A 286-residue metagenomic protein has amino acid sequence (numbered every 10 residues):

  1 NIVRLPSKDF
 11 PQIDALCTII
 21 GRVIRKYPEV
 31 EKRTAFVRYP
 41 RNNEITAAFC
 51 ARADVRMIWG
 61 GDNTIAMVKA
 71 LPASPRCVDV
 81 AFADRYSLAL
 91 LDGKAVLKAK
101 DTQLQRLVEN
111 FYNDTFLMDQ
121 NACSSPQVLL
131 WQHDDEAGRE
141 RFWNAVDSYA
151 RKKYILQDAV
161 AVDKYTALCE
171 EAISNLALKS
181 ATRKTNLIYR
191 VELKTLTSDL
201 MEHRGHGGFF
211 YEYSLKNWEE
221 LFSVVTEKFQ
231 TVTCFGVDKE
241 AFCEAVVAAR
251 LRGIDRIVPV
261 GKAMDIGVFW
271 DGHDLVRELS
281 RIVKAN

Functional and structural regions predicted by a protein language model:
N1-I24: Conserved small-residue-rich beta-alpha loop and adjacent elements that most often cradle the phosphate/pyrophosphate
V3-R4, V55-I58, V232-T233: Short catalytic-loop micro-motif centered on adjacent basic/acidic residues
Q12, N63-T64, S87, G138 (+1 more regions): Short phosphate-engaging motifs
A15-I20, M67, L107, A145: Alpha-helical scaffold elements adjacent to nucleotide-binding pockets in ATP/GTP-utilizing enzyme cores
K26-V30, L71-P72, E202-H203, A248-L251: Short, conserved catalytic or adaptor-binding loops enriched in Gly and charged residues
Y27-V128, H133, G261, F269-N286: Conserved NAD(P)+-binding/catalytic subdomain of aldehyde/semialdehyde dehydrogenases
E109, M118-T233, E240-K284: NAD(P)-dependent aldehyde/semialdehyde dehydrogenase
